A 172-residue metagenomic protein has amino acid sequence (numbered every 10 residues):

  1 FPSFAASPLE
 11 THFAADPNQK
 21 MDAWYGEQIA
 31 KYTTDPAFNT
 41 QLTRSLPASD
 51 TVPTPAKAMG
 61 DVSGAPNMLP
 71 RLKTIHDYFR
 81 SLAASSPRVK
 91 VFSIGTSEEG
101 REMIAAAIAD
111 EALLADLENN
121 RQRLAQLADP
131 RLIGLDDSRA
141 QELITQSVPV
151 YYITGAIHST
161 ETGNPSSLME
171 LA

Functional and structural regions predicted by a protein language model:
F1-A5: Hydrophobic h-region of N-terminal signal peptides that target proteins for export in Gram-negative bacteria
A6-A172: Structured catalytic-domain cores with a bias toward divalent-metal coordination
